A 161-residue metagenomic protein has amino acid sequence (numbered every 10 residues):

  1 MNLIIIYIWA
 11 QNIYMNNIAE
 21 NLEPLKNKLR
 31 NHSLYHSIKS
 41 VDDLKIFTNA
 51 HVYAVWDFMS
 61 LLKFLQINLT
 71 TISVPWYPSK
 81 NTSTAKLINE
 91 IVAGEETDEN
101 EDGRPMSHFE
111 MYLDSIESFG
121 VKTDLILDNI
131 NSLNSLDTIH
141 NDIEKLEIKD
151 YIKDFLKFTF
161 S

Functional and structural regions predicted by a protein language model:
Y14-L29, L113-I116, G120-L127: Non-cleavable N-terminal signal-anchor transmembrane helices
N16-L29, K39-P78, G94-E99, S161: Alpha-helical bundle segments that constitute or directly flank the non-heme di-iron/ferroxidase center
H32, H51, R104-H108: Histidine-centered active-site/metal-ligand motif
K80-K86: Short, well-ordered alpha-helical segments that carry or flank key catalytic/ligand-binding motifs at enzyme/regulatory
K86, E90-S161: Active-site-proximal alpha-helical scaffolds that flank and shape metal-associated catalytic sites
